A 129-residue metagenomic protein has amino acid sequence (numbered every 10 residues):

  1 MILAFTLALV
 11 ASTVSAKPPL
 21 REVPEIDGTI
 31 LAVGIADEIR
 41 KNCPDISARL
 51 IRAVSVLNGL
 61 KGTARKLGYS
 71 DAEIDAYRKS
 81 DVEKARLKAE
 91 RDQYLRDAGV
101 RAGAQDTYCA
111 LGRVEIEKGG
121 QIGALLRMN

Functional and structural regions predicted by a protein language model:
M1-A8: Sec-dependent signal peptide recognition, specifically the positively charged N-region followed immediately by
T6, A16, A64: Short, flexible active-site loop motifs that bind/organize anionic cofactors or intermediates
A11-T13: N-terminal signal peptide c-region/cleavage motif recognized by signal peptidases
A16-R52: Immediate post-signal-peptide N-terminus of mature secreted/exported proteins
S55-N129: Compact alpha-helical subdomains of small soluble proteins
